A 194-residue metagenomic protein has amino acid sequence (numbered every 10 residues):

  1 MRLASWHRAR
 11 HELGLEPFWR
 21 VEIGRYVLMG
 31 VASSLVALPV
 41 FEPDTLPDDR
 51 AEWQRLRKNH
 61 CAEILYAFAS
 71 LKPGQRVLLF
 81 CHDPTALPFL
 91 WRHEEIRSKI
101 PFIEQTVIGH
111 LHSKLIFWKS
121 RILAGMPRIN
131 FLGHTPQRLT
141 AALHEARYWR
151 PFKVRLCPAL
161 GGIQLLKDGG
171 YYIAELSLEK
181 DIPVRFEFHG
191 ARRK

Functional and structural regions predicted by a protein language model:
M1-Y66, L71, R97-F102, F131-F152 (+1 more regions): Extended active-site neighborhood of metal-dependent phosphoesterases/phosphodiesterases
L28-G30, V77-L79, Q105-V107, R155-L156: Structural recognition of the beta-strand scaffold that forms the well-ordered cores of secreted hydrolase catalytic
A32-S33, F80-T85, H110-L111: Short, well-ordered beta-to-alpha junction loops that form the rim of enzyme active sites and present histidine/acidic
I64-P88: Short acidic, glycine-rich surface-loop motifs adjacent to enzyme active sites
P88-E179: Conserved beta-sheet core of the metallophosphoesterase superfamily
D181-V184: Beta-strand initiation motifs
F186-K194: Short, solvent-exposed aromatic-acidic interface loops
